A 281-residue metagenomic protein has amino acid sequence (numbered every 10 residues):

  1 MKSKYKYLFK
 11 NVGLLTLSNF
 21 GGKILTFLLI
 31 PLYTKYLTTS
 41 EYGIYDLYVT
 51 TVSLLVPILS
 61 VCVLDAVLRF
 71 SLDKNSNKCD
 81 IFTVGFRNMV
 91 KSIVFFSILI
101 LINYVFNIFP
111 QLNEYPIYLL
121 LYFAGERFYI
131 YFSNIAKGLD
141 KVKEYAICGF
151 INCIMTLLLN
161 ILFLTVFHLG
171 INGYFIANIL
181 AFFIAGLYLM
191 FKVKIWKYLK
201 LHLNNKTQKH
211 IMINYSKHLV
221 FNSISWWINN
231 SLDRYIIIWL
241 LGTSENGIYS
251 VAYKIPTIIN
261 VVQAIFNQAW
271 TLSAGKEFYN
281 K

Functional and structural regions predicted by a protein language model:
M1-K4, L8, I117, K143 (+4 more regions): Interhelical loop/hinge segments that connect adjacent transmembrane helices in multipass membrane
K4-L64, Y122, N152-L157, I161 (+2 more regions): Signature of the first transmembrane helix
F9, D46, S76-K91, I213-S216 (+2 more regions): Interfacial transmembrane-helix starts/ends
T34-I44, F106, P110-I117, L139-E144 (+2 more regions): Membrane-interface helix-loop junctions in multi-pass transport and translocation proteins
V49-P57, W226, Y249-Q268: Transmembrane helix-bundle signature of multi-pass secondary active exporters and lipid flippases
L59-N75, P256-K281: Helix-loop junctions and terminal segments of transmembrane helices in multi-pass membrane transport/translocation
F70-N75, G125-G149: Membrane-interface junctions at transmembrane-helix termini in multi-pass inner-membrane proteins
R87-Y122, N172-V193, Y253: Short alpha-helical transmembrane segments in multi-pass integral membrane proteins
